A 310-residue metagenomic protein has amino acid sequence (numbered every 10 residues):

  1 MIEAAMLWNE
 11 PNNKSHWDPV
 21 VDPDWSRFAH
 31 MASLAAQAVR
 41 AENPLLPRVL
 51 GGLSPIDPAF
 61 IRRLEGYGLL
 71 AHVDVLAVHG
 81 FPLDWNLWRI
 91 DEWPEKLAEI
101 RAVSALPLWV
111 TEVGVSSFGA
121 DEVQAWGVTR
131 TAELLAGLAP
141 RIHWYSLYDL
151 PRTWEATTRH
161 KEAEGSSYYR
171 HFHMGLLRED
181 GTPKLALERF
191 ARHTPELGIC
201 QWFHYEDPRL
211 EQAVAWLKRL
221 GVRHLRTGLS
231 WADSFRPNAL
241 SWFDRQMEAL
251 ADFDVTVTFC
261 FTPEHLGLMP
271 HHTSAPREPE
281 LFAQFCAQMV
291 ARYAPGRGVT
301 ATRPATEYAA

Functional and structural regions predicted by a protein language model:
M1, D57-Y67, A125-A132, H204-R219 (+1 more regions): Short, acidic/polar
M1-E3, N9, L50-G52, A59-L97 (+6 more regions): Aromatic- and acid-rich polysaccharide-binding/catalytic face of secreted or lumenal carbohydrate-active enzymes
M1-I56, V214-A310: Substrate-binding cleft and catalytic face of glycoside hydrolase catalytic domains, especially the flexible beta-alpha
L7, P44, H72, R170-F172 (+2 more regions): Residues that flank catalytic or metal-binding motifs in active/ligand-binding sites
N12-S15, L53-R62, F81-W93, S116-E122 (+4 more regions): Acidic-and-aromatic substrate-binding clefts and catalytic sites of carbohydrate-active enzymes
P23, A120-W126, L138-A139, H143-H204 (+6 more regions): Aromatic-rich peripheral "rim/lid" segments of glycoside hydrolase catalytic domains that contact and position glycan
V39-L46, G68-H72, A102-A105, G137-L138: Short helix-capping segments at alpha-helix termini
R101, T129-A132, A136: Generic hydrophobic alpha-helical scaffold/packing signal
